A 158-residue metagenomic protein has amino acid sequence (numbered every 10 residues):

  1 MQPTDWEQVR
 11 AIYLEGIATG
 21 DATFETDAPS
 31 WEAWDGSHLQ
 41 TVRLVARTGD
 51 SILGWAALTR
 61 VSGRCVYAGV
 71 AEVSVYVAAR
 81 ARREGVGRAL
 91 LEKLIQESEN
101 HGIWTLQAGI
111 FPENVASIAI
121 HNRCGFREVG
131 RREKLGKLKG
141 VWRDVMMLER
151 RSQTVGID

Functional and structural regions predicted by a protein language model:
M1-V9: A short beta-loop-alpha structural element at the N-terminal edge of CoA-dependent acyl/N-acetyltransferase catalytic
Q2, A78-R80, F111: Residue-level recognition of the GNAT/N-acetyltransferase active site
T23-R80, L91-E92, E97, R151-Q153: Acetyl-CoA-dependent GNAT
A57-R60, C65, Q107-I110, N122 (+2 more regions): Conserved catalytic-core motifs of GNAT/GCN5-like acyltransferases
V73, L106-A108, L148: A structural signal for short, well-ordered beta-strand segments
R83-S98, V115-R123: Conserved acetyl-CoA-binding loop-helix of GNAT-fold acetyltransferases
V86-L91, T105-G109, E113, R132: A beta-strand edge to alpha-helix "cap/lid" segment located at domain peripheries
